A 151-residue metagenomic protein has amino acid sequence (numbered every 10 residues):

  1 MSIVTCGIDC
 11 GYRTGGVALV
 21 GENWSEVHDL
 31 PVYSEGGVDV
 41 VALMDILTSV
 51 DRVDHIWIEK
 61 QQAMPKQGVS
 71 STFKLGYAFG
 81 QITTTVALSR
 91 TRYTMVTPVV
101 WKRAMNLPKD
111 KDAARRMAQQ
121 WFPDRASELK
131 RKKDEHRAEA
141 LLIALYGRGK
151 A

Functional and structural regions predicted by a protein language model:
M1-A151: Phosphate- and other anionic-substrate recognition elements at nucleic-acid/protein interfaces
